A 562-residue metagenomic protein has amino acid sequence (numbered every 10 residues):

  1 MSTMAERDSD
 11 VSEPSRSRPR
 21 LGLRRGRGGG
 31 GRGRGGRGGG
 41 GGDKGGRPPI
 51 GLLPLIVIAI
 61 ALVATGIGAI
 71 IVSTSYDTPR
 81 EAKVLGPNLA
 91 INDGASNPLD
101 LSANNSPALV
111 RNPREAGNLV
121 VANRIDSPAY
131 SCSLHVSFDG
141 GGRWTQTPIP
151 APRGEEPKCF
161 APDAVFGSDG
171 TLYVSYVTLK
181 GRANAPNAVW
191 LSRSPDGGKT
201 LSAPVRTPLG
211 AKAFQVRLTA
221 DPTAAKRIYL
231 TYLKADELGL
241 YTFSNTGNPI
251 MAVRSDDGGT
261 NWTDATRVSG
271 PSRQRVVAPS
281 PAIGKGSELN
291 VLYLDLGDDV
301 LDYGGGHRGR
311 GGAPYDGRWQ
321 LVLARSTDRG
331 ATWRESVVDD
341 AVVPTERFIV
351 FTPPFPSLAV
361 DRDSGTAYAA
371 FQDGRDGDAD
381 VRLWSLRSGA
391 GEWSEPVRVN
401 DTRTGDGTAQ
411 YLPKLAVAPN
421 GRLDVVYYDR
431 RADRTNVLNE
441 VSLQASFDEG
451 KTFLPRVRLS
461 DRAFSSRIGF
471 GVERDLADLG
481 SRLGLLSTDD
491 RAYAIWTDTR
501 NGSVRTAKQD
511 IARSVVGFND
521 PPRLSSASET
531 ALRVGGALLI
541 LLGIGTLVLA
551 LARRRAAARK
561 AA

Functional and structural regions predicted by a protein language model:
S2-I50, R555-A562: Terminal targeting segments of Actinobacterial cell-envelope proteins
P48-A562: Extracellular, repeat-based ectodomains that mediate carbohydrate processing or recognition
